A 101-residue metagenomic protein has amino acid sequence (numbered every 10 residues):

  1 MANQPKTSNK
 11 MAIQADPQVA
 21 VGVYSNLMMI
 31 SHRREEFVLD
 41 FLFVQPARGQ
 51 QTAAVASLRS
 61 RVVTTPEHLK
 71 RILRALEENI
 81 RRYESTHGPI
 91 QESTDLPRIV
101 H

Functional and structural regions predicted by a protein language model:
M1-E67, R74-H101: N-terminal intrinsically disordered, cationic/polar leader segments that include organellar targeting peptides
